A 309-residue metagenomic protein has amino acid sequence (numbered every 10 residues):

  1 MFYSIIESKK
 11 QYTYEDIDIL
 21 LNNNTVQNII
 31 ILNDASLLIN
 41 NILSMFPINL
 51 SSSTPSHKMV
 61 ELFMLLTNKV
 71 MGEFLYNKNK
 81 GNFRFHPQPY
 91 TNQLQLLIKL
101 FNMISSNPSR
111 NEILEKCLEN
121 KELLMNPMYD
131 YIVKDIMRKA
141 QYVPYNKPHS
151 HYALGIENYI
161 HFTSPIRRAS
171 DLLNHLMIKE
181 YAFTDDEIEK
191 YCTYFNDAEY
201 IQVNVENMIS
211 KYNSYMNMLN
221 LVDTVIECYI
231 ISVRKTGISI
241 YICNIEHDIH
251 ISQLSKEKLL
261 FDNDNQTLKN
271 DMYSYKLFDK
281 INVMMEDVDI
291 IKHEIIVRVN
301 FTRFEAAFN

Functional and structural regions predicted by a protein language model:
M1-D264, L277-N309: Electropositive polyanion-binding surfaces
N265-D271: Short alpha-helix capping/helix-loop boundary micro-motifs
S274: Surface-exposed acidic, glycine-flexible loop patches that form ligand/cofactor-binding and adhesion interfaces
